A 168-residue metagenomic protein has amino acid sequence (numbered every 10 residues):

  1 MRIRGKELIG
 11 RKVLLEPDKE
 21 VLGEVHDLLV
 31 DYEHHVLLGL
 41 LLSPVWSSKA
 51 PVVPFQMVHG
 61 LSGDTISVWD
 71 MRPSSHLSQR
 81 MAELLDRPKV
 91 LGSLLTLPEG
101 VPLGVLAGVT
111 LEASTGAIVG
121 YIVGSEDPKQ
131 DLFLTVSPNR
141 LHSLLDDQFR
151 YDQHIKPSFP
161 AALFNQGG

Functional and structural regions predicted by a protein language model:
M1-G168: Peripheral interaction segments used for macromolecular assembly
